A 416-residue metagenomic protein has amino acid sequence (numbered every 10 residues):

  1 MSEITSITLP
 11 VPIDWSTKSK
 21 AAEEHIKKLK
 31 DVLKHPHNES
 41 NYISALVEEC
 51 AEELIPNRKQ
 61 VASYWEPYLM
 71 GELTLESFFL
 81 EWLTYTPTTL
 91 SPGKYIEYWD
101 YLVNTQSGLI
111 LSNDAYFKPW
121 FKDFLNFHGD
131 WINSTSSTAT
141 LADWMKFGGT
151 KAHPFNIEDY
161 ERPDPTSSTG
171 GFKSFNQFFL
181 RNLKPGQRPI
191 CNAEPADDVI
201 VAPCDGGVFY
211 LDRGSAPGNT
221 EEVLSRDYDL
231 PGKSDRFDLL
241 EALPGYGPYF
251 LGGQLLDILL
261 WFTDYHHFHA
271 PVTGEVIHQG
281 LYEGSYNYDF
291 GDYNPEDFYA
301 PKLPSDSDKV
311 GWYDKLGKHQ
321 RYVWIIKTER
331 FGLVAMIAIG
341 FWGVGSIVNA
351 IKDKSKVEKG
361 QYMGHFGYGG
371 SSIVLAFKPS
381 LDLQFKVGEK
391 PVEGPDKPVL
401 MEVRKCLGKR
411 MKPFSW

Functional and structural regions predicted by a protein language model:
M1-W416: Contiguous, well-folded functional domains in the mature portion of proteins
